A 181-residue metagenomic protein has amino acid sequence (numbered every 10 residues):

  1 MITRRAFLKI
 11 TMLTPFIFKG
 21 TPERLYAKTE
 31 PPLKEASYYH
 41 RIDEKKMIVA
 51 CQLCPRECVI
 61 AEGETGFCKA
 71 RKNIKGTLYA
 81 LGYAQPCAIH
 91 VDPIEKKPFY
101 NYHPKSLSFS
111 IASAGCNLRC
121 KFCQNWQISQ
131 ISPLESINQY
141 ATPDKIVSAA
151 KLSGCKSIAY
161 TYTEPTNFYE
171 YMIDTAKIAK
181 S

Functional and structural regions predicted by a protein language model:
M1-P15: N-terminal secretory signal peptides and thylakoid transit peptides that target proteins across membranes
F18-T29: Bacterial Sec-dependent signal peptides at the C-terminal "C-region" and cleavage site
A27-A50, R56-A112, Q127: N-terminal [4Fe-4S]-dependent radical SAM core
Q52, K69, N117, K121: Cys/His/Pro-rich metal-binding microdomains
G76-S181: Conserved Radical SAM active-site core
